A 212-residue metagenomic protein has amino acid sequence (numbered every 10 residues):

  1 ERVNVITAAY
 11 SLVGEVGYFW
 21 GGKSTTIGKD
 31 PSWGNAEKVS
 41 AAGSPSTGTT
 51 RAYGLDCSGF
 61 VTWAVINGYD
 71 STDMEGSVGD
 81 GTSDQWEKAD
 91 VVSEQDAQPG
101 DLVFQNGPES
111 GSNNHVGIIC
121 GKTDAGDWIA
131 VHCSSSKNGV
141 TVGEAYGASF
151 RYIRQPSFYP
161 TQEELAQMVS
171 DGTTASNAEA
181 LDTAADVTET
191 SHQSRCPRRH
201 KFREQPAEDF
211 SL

Functional and structural regions predicted by a protein language model:
E1-S58, M168, G172-A184, E189: N-terminal capping segments
E15, V61, S136, Y159: Short loop/turn segments at secondary-structure transitions that flank enzyme active sites
G17-L55, G107-R151: Glycine-rich catalytic cores of cysteine/serine-nucleophile enzymes that process amide/ester linkages in cell-envelope
A42, G81, I119, G143-A145 (+3 more regions): Compositionally biased, intrinsically disordered low-complexity segments
T49, E94, K201-F202: Generic alpha-helical structural signal
T62, I66-V142: ...with weaker cross-activation on analogous glycine-rich loops/strands in unrelated enzymes
G147-L212: Low-complexity, Gly/Ser/Thr/Pro-rich intrinsically disordered linker/tail segments
